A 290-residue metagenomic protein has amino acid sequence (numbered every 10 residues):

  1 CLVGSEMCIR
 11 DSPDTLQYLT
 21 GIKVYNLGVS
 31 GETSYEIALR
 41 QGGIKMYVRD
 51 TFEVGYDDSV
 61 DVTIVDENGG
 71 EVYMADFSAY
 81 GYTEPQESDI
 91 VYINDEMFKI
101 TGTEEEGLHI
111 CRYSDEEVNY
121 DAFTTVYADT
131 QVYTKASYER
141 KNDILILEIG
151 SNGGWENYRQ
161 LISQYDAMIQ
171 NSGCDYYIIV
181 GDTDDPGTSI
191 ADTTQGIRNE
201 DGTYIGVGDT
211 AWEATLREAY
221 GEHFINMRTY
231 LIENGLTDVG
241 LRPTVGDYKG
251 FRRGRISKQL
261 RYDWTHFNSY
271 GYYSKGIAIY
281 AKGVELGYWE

Functional and structural regions predicted by a protein language model:
C1-V3, M7-I9: Short, small-residue-biased leader/transition segments that mark boundaries at the very start of proteins
V3, Y25, I178: Conserved Rossmann-like nucleotide-binding pocket used by diverse enzymes that bind dinucleotide cofactors
S5-E6, S30-T33, N152: Gly/Ser/Thr-rich beta-alpha loop segments that engage phosphate groups in nucleotides
R10, Y35, G154: Short, electropositive, low-hydrophobicity segments enriched in small/polar residues
P13-L19, G42-D61, D66-E290: Alpha-helical cap/lid subdomain in secreted, periplasmic, or secretory-pathway luminal O-acyl-processing enzymes
G21-E36: A short beta-strand-loop structural module common to alpha/beta enzyme folds
